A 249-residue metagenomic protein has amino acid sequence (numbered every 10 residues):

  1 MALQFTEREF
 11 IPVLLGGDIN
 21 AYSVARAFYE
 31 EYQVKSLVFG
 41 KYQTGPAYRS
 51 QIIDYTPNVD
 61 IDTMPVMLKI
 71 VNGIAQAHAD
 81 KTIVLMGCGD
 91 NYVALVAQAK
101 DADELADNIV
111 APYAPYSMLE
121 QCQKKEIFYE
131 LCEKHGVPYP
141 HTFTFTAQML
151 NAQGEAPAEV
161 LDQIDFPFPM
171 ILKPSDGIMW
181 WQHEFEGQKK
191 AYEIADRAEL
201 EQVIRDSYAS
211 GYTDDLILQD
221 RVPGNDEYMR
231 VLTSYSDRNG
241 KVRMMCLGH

Functional and structural regions predicted by a protein language model:
M1-P115, L150-E159: ATP-binding N-terminal substructure of ATP-dependent carboxylate-amine bond-forming enzymes
V34-L37, Y139-P140, L216: Hydrophobic anchor at the start of a short beta-strand that flanks the dinucleotide cofactor-binding loop
A106-I109, Y116-P138, A156-P157: Glycine-/Pro-rich loop/turn segments that contact NAD(P) or position catalytic residues in Rossmann-like domains
Q121, E126, T144-L150, A158 (+4 more regions): Domain-scale recognition of functional cores that engage charged ligands
H141, P169-R205, M229-V231: Glycine-rich phosphate-binding loop of ATP-grasp-fold ATP-dependent ligases
L161-I171: Acidic/histidine-enriched active-site and ligand-binding environments that engage anionic O-linkages
A195-H249: Phosphate-binding site of ATP-dependent enzymes
